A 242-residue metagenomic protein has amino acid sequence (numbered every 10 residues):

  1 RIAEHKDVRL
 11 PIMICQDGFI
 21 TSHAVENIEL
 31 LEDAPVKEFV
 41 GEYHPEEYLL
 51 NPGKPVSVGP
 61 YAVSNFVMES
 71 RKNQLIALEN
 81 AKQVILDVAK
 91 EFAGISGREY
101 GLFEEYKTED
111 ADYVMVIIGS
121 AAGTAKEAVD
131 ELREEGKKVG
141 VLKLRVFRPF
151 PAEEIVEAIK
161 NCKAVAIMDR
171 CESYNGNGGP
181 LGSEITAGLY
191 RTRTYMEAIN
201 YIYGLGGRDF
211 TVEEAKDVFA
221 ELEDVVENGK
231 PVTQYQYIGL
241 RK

Functional and structural regions predicted by a protein language model:
R1-G18, E42, T194-R208: Conserved thiamine diphosphate
P11-E104: Conformationally flexible catalytic loops at phosphate/diphosphate-handling active centers
H23-L30, E127-A128, E154, G176-P180 (+1 more regions): Short acidic, glycine/serine/threonine-rich loops at helix termini
V84-Y100, I117-A125, L144-P151: A general structural motif
D87, I95, E127-V141, Y190-R191: Short helix-loop-beta junction
E109-K137, F150-E157: Redox- and metal-dependent alpha/beta enzyme cores, enriched for Fe-S-associated oxidoreductases and cofactor-handling
D169-K242: Peripheral docking tails and interdomain loops at the edges of cofactor- or intermediate-handling domains
